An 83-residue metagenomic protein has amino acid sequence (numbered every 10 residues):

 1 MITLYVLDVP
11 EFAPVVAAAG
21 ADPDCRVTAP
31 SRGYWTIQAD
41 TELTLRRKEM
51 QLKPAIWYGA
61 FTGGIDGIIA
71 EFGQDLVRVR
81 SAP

Functional and structural regions predicted by a protein language model:
I2-E11: Short, surface-exposed ligand-recognition loops at beta-strand->loop->(often short) alpha-helix junctions that present
V15-A18: Hydrophobic side chains in well-ordered alpha-helices
G20-P23, I65: Generic secondary-structure transition motif, activating predominantly at the C-termini of alpha-helices
D22-R26, I56: A common structural junction motif
T28-P30: Flexible, glycine/charged-enriched surface loops at secondary-structure junctions
R32-Y34, T41-P83: Helix-rich interaction surfaces within compact, conserved domain-sized segments that mediate assembly or partner
